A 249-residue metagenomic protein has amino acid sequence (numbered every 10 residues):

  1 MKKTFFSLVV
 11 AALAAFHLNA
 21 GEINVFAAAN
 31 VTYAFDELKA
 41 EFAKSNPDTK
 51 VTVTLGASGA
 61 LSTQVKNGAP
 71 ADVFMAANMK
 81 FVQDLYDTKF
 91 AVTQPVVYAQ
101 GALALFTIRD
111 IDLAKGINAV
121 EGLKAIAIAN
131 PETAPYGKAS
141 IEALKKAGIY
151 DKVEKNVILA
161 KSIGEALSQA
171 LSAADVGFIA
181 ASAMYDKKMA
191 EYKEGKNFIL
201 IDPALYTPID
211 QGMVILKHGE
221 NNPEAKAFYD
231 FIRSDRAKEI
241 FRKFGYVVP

Functional and structural regions predicted by a protein language model:
M1, H17-E22: Compositionally biased, disordered extreme N-termini, encompassing classical targeting presequences
M1-T4, F178: Positively charged n-region of N-terminal signal peptides that target proteins for export
T4-H17: Bacterial N-terminal signal peptides
A20-S45, T54-L55, G59, T63-N67 (+3 more regions): Exported/periplasmic ABC-transporter solute-binding proteins
V51: Hydrophobic anchor at the start of a short beta-strand that flanks the dinucleotide cofactor-binding loop
